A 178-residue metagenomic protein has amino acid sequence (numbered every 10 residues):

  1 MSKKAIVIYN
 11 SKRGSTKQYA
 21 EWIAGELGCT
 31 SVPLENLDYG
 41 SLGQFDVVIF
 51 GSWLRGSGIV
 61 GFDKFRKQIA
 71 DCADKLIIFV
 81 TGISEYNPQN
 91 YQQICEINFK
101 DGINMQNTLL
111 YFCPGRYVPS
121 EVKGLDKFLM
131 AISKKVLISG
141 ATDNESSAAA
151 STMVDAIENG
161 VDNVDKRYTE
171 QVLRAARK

Functional and structural regions predicted by a protein language model:
M1-C72, E170-K178: N-terminal beta1-alpha1-beta2 submodule of the flavodoxin-like/Rossmannoid cofactor-binding fold
E26, S57-K178: FMN-binding flavodoxin-like domain, especially the glycine-rich phosphate-binding loop
